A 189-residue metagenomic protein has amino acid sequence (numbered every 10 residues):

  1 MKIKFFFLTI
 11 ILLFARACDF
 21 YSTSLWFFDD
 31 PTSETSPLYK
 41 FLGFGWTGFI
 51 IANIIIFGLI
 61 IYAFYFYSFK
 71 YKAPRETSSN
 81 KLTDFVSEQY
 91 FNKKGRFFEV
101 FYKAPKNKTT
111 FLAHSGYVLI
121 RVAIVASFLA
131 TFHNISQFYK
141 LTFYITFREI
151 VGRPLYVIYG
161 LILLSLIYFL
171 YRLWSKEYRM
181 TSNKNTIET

Functional and structural regions predicted by a protein language model:
M1-T189: Hydrophobic alpha-helical segments at protein termini of multi-pass membrane proteins
